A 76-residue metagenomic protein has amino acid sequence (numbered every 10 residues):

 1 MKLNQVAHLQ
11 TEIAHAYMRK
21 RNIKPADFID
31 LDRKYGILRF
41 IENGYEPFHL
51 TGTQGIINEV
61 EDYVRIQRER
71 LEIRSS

Functional and structural regions predicted by a protein language model:
M1-S76: C-terminal alpha-helical interaction appendages
